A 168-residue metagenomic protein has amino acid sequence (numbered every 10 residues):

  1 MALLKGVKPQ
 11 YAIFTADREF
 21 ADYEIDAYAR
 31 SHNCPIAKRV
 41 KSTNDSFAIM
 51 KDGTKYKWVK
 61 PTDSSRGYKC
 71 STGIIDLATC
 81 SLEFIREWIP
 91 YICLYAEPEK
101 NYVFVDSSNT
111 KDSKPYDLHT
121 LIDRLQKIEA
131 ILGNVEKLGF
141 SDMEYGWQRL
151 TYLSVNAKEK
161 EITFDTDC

Functional and structural regions predicted by a protein language model:
M1-V135, R149: Phosphate/NTP-binding elements of NTP-utilizing enzymes
L125-C168: Detector for the mature cores of small, proteolytically processed and post-translationally modified peptide effectors
